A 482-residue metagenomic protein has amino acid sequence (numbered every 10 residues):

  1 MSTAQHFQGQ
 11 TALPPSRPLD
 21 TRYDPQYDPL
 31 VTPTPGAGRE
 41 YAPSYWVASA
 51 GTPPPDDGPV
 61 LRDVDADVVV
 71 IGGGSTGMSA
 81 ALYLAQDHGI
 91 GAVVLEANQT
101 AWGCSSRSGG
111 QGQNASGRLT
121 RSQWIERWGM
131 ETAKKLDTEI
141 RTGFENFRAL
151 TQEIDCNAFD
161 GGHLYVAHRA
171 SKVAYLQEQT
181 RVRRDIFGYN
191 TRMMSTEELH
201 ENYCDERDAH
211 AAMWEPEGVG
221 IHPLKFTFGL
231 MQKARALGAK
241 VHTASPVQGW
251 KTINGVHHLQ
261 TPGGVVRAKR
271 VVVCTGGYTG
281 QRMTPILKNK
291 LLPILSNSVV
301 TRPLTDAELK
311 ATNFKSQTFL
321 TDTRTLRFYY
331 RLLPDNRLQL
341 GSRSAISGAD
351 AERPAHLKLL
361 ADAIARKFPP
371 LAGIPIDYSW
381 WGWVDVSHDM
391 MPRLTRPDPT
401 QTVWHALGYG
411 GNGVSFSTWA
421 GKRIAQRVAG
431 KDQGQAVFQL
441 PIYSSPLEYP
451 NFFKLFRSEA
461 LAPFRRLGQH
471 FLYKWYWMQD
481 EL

Functional and structural regions predicted by a protein language model:
M1-V68, Q86-D87: Extreme N-terminal leader/targeting segments of oxidoreductases
Q5, T11, A345-W475: C-terminal catalytic lobe of FAD-dependent flavoproteins
A66-V94: N-terminal Rossmann-like FAD-binding beta1-loop-alpha1 element of flavoenzymes
G110, E153-D160, V247-G249, N254 (+2 more regions): Active-site substrate-recognition segment that forms the wall of the catalytic cavity or substrate channel
A115-E197: Dinucleotide-binding Rossmann-like beta1-alpha1 core, especially the glycine-rich loop that anchors the ADP
D137-R141, V166-Y175, M213-K233, H242 (+1 more regions): Short beta-strand to alpha-helix junction loop
R181-V182, R207-K269: Helical element adjacent to the flavin cofactor pocket in flavoenzyme catalytic cores
